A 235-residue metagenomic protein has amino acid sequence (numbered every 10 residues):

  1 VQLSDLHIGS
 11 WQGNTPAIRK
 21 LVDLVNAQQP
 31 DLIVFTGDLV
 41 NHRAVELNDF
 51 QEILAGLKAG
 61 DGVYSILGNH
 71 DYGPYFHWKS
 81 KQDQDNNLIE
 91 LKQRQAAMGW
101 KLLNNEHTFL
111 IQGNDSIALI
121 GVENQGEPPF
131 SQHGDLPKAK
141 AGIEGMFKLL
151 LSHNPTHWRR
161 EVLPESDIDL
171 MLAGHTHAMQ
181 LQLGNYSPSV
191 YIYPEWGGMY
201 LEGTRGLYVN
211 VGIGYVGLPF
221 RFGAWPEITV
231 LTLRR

Functional and structural regions predicted by a protein language model:
V1-R235: Soluble catalytic domains of enzymes that build or remodel membrane lipids, polysaccharides, and related
